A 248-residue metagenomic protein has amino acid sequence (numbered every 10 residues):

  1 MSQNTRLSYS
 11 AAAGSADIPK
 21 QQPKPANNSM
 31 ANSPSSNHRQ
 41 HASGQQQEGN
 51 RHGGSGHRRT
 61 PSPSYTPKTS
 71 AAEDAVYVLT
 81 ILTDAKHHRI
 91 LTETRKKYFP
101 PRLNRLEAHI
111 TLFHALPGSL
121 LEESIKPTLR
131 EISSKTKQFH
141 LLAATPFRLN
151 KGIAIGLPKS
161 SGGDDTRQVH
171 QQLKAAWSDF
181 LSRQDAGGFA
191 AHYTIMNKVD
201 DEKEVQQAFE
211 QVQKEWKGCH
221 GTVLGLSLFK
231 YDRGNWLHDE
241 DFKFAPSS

Functional and structural regions predicted by a protein language model:
S2-S248: Histidine-dependent nucleotide/RNA phosphoesterase domain, centered on the 2H-phosphoesterase fold with its duplicated
